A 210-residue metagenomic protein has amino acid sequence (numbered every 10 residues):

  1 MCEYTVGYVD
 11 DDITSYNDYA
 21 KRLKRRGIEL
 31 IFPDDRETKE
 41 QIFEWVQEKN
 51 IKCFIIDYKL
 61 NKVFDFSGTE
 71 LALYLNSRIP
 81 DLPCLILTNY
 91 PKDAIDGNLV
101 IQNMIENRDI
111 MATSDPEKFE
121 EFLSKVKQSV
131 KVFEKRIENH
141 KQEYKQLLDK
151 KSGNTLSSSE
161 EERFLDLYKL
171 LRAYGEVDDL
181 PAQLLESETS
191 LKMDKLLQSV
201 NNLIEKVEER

Functional and structural regions predicted by a protein language model:
C2-T14, Y19-L23: Conserved acidic segment of CheY-like receiver
D12-S15, E37, K59-F64, P91-D93 (+1 more regions): Short acidic, S/G/P-rich loop/turn micro-motifs used as interaction or catalytic elements
R26-P33: A generic structural motif
P33-C53: Acidic, metal-coordinating helix/loop segments flanking the phosphotransfer/catalytic sites of two-component signaling
K52-N76: Conserved phosphotransfer microenvironments
A72-D96, I105-E106: A short, hydrophobic beta-strand element within the central beta-sheet of small alpha/beta folds
D93-S159: Charged, amphipathic alpha-helical linkers/stalks
K131-R210: C-terminal output/effector regions of signal-responsive regulators
